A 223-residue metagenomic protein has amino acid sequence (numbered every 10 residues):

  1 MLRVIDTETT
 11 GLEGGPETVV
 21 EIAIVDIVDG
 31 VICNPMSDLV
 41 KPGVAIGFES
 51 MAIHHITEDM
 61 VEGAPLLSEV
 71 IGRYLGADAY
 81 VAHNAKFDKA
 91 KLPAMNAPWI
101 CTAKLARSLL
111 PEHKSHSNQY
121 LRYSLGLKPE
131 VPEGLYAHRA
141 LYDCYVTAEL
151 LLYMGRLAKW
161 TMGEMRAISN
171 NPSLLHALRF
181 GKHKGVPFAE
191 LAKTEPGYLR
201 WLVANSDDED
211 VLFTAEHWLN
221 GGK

Functional and structural regions predicted by a protein language model:
M1-P98, T102-H138: Conserved non-catalytic scaffold segment of RNase H-like nuclease domains
I53-T57, E112, L125, M154 (+3 more regions): Alpha-helix boundary/capping residues
A79-K91, Q119-F180, K184: Acidic, Mg2+-coordinating catalytic module of metal-dependent nucleases/exonucleases that use a two-metal-ion mechanism
T102, C144-T147, E195, L199: Short runs of predominantly hydrophobic/aromatic residues within well-ordered alpha helices that form helix-helix
A177-K223: C-terminal accessory regions appended to core domains
